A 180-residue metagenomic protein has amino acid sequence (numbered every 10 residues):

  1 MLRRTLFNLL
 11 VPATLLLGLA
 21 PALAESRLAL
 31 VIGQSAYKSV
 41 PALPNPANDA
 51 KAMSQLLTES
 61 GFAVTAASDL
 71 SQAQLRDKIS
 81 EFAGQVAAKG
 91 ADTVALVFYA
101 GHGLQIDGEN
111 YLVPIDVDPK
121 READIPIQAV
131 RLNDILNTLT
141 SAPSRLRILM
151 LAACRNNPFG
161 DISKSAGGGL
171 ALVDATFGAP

Functional and structural regions predicted by a protein language model:
M1-V11: Bacterial N-terminal signal peptides that target proteins for export
L19-P21: N-terminal signal peptide c-region/cleavage motif recognized by signal peptidases
L23-V31: Cleaved targeting-peptide boundary
S26, V64, R76-Y99, L104-K164: Caspase-like (clan CD) cysteine peptidase catalytic core
G33, N45-P46, A50, S54-T58 (+2 more regions): Active-site-proximal C-terminal subdomain of hydrolase catalytic domains
A36-P44, A63-D69, K120-P126: Second-shell loop/turn segments in exported
L70-Q74: Short beta->alpha linker loops
